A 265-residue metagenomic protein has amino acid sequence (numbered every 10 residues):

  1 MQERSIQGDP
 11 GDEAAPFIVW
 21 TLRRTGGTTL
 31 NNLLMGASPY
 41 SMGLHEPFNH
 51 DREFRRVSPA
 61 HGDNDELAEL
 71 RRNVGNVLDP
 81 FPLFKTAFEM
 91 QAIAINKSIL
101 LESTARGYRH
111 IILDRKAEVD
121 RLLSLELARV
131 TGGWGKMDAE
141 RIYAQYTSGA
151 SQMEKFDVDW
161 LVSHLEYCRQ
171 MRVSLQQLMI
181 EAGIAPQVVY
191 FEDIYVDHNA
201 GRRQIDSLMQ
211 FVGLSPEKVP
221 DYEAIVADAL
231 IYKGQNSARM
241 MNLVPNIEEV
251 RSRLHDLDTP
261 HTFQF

Functional and structural regions predicted by a protein language model:
M1-L78, A229: PAPS-dependent sulfotransferase catalytic core
F17, M42, F84, R109-I112 (+1 more regions): Hydrophobic/aromatic beta-strand patches that form the interior of the parallel beta-sheet core in alpha/beta enzyme
L22, T86, R115, Y190-D193: Short, well-ordered beta-to-alpha junction loops that form the rim of enzyme active sites and present histidine/acidic
G26-P39, V188-S215: PAPS/PAP-binding and catalytic site of the sulfotransferase fold
D51, R55-D63, M90-A94, Y195-N199: Acidic-and-aromatic substrate-binding clefts and catalytic sites of carbohydrate-active enzymes
F81-F88: Conserved two-lobed SF2 helicase motor
F88-A185, N199-E217: PAPS-dependent sulfotransferase catalytic domain
A144-D157, L161, D193, R203-D206 (+1 more regions): PAPS-dependent sulfotransferase catalytic core
